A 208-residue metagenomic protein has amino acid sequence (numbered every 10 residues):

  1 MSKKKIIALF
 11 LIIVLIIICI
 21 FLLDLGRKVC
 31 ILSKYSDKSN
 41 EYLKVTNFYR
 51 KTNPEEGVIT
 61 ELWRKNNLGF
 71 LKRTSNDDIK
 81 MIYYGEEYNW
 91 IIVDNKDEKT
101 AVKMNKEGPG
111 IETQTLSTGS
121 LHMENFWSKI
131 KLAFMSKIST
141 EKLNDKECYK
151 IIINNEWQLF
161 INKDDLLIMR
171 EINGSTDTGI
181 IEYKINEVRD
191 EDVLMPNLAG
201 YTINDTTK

Functional and structural regions predicted by a protein language model:
S2-L68, K96-D97, N105-E107, I130 (+1 more regions): N-terminal leader/targeting segments and the immediate start of mature chains
K4, N40-E41, V45-T46, V58-E61 (+5 more regions): A general secondary-structure boundary signal
L23-K34, Y88-I153, L194-N197: Flexible, processing/modification-adjacent segments and terminal tails in exported/periplasmic/extracellular proteins
S39, K65-N66, G85, L132 (+3 more regions): Bulky hydrophobic/aromatic packing residues
V45, R50-K51, L71-K72, Y149-N154: Generic recognition of long tandem-repeat/solenoid scaffolds
L62-G119, L167, N173-G179: An acidic-aromatic
T74-K80, I91, T140-T202: Gly/Pro-enriched, hydrophobic low-complexity segments that function as extracytoplasmic propeptides/linkers
